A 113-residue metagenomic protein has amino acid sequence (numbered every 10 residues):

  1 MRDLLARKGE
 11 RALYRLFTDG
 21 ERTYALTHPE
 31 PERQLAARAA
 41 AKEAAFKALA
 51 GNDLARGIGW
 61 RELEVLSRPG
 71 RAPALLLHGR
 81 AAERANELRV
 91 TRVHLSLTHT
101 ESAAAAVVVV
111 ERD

Functional and structural regions predicted by a protein language model:
M1-D113: Core catalytic alpha/beta fold that binds nucleotide/phospho-ligands
